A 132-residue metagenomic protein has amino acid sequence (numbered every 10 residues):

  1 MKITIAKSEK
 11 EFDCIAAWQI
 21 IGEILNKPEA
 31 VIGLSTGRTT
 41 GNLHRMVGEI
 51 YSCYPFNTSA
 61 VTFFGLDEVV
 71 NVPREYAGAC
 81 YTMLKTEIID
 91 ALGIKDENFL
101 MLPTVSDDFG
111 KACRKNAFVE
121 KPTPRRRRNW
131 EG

Functional and structural regions predicted by a protein language model:
M1-I32: N-terminal glycine-/serine-/threonine-rich phosphate-binding loop
K7, R38, T104-D107: Short beta->alpha linker loops
K10, C14, G41, G78 (+1 more regions): Electropositive phosphate-/nucleotide-binding environments in soluble metabolic enzymes
A16, L43-V47, R74-Y76: Short, glycine/acidic-enriched capping/hinge loops at junctions between secondary-structure elements
E23, I50, A91: Change "in soluble alpha/beta enzymes" to "in soluble alpha/beta proteins
N26-C53: Glycine-rich N-terminal segment of FAD-binding domains in flavoprotein oxidoreductases, spanning the beta-loop-helix
F56-E131: Ligand-binding beta-strand-loop-alpha-helix segment within the catalytic cores of soluble metabolic enzymes
